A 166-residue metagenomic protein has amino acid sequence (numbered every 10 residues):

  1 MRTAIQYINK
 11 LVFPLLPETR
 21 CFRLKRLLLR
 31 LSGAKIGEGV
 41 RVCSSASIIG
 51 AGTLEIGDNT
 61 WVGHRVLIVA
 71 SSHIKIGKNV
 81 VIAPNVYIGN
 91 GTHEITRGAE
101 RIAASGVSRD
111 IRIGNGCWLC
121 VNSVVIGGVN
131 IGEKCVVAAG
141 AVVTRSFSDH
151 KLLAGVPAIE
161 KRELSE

Functional and structural regions predicted by a protein language model:
M1-G39: A transmembrane-helix-recognition feature enriched in membrane-embedded lipid enzymes and envelope glyco-/phospholipid
L16-R20, K25-R26, A46-I56, V62-V129 (+2 more regions): Flexible, glycine/small-residue-enriched loop-and-beta-strand segment within the central core of proteins
E38-G39, D58, K78, N115 (+2 more regions): Short acidic capping loops at alpha-helix termini that bridge into adjacent secondary structure
P84, A139, D149: Residues that flank catalytic or metal-binding motifs in active/ligand-binding sites
V121-V136, A141-R145: Beta-rich strand-turn-strand
D149, A154-P157: Acidic, glycine-centered active-site loop in nucleotide-sugar glycosyltransferases
